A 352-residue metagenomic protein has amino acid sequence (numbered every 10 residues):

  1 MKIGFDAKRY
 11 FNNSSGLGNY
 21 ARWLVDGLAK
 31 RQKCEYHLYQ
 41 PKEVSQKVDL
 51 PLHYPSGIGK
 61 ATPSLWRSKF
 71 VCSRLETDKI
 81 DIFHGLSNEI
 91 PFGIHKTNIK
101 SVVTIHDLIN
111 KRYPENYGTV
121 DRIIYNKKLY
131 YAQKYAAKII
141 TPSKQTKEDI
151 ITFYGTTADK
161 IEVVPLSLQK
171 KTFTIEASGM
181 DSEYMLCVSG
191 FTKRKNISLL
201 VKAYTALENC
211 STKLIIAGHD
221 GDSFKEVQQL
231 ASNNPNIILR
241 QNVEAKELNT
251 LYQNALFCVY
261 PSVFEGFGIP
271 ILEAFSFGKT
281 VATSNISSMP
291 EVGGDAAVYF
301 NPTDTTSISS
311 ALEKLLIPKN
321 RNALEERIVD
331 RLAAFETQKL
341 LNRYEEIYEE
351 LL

Functional and structural regions predicted by a protein language model:
M1-L352: Carbohydrate transferase catalytic cores enriched for Leloir-type hexosyltransferases
